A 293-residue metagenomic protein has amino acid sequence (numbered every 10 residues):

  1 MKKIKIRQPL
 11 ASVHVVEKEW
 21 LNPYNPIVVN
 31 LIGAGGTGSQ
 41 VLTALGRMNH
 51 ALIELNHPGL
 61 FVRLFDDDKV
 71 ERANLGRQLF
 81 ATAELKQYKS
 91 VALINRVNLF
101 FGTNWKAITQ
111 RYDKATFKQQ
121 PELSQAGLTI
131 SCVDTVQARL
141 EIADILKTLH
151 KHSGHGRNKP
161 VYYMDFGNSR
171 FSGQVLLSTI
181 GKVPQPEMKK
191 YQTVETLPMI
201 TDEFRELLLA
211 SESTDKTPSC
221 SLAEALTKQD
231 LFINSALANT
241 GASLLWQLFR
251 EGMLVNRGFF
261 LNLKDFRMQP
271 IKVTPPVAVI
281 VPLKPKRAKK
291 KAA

Functional and structural regions predicted by a protein language model:
K2-T37, T135-Q137, E141-A293: Glycine-rich phosphate/adenylate-binding loop
N25-L55, R63-E71: Glycine-rich adenosine-cofactor-binding loop
V29-I32, L60-D67, T109, L128-S131 (+1 more regions): Extended hydrophobic secondary-structure segments that form protein cores and membrane-embedded regions
L45-I53, L79, L146-H150: Active-site catalytic pocket residues across diverse enzymes, especially alpha/beta-hydrolases
A51-H57, E251-V255: Phosphate-handling active-site elements
P58-T103: Glycine-rich phosphate-binding loop and adjoining beta1-alpha1-beta2 segment of Rossmann-like nucleotide-binding folds
L85-G127, V133-L140: A structured beta-alpha segment of the ubiquitous adenosine-cofactor-binding alpha/beta core
